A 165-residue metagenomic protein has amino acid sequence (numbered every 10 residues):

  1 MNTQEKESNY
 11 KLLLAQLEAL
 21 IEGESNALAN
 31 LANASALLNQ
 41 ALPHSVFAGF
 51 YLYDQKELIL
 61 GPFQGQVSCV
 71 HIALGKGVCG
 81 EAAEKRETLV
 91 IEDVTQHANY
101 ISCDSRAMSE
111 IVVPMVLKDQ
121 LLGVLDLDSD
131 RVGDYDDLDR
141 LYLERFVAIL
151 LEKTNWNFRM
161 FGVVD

Functional and structural regions predicted by a protein language model:
M1-G61, R145, L150-D165: Intrinsically disordered, low-complexity terminal regulatory regions
S45, Y53-C103: Regulatory sensory and allosteric helical modules in signal-transduction proteins and certain transcription factors
F47, V112, V124: Short hydrophobic/aromatic beta-strand element in the GNAT-like acyltransferase core that lines or flanks the acyl-donor
S109-V116: A short, aliphatic-rich beta-strand micro-motif
V116-S129: Sensory-domain boundary capping and coupling elements
R131-G133: A generic structural motif
Y135-D137, Y142, W156: Well-ordered alpha/beta subsegment
